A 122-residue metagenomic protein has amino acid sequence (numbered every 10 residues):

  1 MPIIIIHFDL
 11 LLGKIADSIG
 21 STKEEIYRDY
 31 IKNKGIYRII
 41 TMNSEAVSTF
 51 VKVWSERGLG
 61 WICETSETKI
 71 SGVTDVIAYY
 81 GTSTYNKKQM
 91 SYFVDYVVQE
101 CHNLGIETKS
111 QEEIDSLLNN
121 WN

Functional and structural regions predicted by a protein language model:
M1-N122: Acidic (Asp/Glu-rich) sequence patches and key acidic residues that form negatively charged surfaces used
